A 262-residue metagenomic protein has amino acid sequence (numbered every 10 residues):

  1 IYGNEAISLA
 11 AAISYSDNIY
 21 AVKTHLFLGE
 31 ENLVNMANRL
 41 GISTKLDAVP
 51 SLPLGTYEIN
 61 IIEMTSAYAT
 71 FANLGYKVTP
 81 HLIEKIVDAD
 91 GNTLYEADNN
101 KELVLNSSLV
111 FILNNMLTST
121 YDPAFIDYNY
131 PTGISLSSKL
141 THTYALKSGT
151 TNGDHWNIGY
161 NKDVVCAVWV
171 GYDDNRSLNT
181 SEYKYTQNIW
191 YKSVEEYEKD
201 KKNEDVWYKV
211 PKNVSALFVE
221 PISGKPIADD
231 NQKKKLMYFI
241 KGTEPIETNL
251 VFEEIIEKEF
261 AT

Functional and structural regions predicted by a protein language model:
I1-N73, M116-S119: Active-site-adjacent helix/loop patches that line small-molecule binding or acyl-intermediate pockets
A11, N60-S66, T70-E254, K258: A penicillin-recognizing enzyme superfamily signal
F260-T262: C-terminal functional modules
